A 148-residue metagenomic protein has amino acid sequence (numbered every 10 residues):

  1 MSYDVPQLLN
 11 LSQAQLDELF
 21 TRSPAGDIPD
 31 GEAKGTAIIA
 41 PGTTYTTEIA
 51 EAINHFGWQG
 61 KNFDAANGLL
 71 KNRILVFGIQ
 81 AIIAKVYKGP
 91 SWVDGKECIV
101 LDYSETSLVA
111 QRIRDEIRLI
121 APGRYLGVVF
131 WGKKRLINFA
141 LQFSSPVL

Functional and structural regions predicted by a protein language model:
M1-L148: Soluble ligand-binding/transfer domains with enclosed cavities or grooves
